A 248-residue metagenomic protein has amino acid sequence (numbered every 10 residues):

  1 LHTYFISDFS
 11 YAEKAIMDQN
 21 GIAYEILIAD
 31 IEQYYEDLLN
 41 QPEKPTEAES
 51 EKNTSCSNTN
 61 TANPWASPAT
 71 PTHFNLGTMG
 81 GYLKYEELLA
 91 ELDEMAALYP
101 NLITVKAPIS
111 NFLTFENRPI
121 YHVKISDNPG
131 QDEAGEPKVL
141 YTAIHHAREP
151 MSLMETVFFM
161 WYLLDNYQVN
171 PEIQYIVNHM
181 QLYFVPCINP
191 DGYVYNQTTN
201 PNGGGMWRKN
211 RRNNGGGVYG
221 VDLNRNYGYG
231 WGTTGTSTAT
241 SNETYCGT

Functional and structural regions predicted by a protein language model:
L1-T248: M14 metallocarboxypeptidase catalytic domain recognition
